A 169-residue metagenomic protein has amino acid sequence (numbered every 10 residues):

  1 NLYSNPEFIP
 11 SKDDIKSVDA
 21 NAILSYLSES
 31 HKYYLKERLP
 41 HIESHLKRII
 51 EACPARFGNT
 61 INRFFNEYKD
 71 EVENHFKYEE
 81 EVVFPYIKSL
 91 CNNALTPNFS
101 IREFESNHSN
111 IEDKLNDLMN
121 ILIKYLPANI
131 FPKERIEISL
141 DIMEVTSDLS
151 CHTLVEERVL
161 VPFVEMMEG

Functional and structural regions predicted by a protein language model:
N1-G169: Small-residue-biased structural context
